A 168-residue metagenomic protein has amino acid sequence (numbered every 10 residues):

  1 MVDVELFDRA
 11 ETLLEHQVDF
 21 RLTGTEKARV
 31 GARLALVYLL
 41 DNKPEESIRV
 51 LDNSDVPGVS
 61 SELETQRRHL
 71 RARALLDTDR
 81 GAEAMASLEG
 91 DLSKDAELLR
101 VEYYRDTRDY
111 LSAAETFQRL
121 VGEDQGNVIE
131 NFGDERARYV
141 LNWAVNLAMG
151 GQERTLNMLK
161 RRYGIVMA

Functional and structural regions predicted by a protein language model:
V2-V4, L14-E26, D52-L63, M85-E97 (+2 more regions): Solenoid-like repeat scaffolds
K27-L39, L51, V101: Extended non-catalytic domains of envelope/secretory-pathway proteins
